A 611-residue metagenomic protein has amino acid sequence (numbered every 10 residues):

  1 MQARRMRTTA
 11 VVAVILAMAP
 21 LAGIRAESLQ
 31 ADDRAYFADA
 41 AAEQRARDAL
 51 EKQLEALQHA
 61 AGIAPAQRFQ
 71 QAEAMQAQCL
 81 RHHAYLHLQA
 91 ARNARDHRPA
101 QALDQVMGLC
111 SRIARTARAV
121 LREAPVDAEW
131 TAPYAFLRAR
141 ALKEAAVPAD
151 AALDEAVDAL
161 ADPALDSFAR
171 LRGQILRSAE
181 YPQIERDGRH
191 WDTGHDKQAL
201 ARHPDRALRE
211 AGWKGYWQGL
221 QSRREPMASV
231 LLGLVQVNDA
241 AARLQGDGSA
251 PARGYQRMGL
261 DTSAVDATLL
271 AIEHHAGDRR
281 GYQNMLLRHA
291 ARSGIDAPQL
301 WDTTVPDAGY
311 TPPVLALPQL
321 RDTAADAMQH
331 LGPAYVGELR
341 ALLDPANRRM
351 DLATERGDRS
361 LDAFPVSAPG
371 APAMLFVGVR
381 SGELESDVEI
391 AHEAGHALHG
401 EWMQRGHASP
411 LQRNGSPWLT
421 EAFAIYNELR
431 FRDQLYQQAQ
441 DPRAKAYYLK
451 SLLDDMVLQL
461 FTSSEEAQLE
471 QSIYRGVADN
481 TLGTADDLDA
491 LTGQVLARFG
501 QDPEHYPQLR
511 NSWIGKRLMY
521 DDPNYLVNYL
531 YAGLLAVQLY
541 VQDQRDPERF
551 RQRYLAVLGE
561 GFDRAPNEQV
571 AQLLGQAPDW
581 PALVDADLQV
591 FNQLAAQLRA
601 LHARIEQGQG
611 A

Functional and structural regions predicted by a protein language model:
T9-P20: Bacterial N-terminal signal peptides
A22-A26: Sec/Tat signal peptide C-region and signal peptidase I cleavage site
E27-Y310, T323, L496, R564 (+1 more regions): A well-structured
A38, A139-V147, G259, I295 (+5 more regions): C-terminal, non-catalytic "cap/extension" segments appended to globular domains
G246, S381-E401, A424-I425, A532: Active-site recognition of the HExxH zinc-binding catalytic motif
P312-A316, G370, M374-I390: Short pre-active-site segment immediately N-terminal to the catalytic Zn-binding motif
P313-L315, R348-P372: Catalytic zinc-binding patch centered on the HExxH motif and its immediate surroundings that defines zinc-dependent
N414-A444, L452-L458, A532: Post-HExxH zinc-binding segment in Zn-dependent metallohydrolases
